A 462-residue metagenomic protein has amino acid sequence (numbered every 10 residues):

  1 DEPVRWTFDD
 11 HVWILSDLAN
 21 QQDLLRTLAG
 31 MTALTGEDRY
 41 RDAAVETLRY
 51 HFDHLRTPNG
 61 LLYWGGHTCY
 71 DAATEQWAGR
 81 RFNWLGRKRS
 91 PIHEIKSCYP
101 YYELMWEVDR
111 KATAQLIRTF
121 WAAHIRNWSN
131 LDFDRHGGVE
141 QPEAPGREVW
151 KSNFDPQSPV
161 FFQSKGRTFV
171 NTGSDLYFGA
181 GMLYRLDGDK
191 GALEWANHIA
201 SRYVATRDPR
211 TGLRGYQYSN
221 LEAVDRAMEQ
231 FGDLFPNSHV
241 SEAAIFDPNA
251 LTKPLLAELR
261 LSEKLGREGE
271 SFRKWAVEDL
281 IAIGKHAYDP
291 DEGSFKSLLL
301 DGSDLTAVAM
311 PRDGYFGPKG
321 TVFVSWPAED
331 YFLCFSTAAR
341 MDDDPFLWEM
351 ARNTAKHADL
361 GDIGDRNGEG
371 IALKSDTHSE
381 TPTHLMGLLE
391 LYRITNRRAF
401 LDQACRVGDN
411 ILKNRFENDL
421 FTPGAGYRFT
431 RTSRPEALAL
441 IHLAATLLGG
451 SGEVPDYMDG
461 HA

Functional and structural regions predicted by a protein language model:
D1-A462: Glycan-recognition and catalytic cores of secretory/periplasmic carbohydrate-active enzymes
